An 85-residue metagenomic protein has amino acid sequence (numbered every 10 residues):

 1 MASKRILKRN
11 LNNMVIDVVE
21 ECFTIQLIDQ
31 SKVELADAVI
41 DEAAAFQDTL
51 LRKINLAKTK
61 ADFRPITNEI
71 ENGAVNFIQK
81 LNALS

Functional and structural regions predicted by a protein language model:
A2-N12, E34-D37, A61-R64, N68: Short, solvent-exposed segments of well-ordered alpha helices
A2-Q30: N-terminal acidic leader/helix
N12-E20, E34-F46: Amphipathic, heptad-repeat alpha-helices with coiled-coil/zipper character that mediate oligomerization and scaffolding
L27, S31-E34, A83: Surface-exposed, polar/charged faces of alpha-helical domains in mature secreted/periplasmic/lumenal proteins
A38-D41, A45, T49-S85: Low-complexity intrinsically disordered segments
